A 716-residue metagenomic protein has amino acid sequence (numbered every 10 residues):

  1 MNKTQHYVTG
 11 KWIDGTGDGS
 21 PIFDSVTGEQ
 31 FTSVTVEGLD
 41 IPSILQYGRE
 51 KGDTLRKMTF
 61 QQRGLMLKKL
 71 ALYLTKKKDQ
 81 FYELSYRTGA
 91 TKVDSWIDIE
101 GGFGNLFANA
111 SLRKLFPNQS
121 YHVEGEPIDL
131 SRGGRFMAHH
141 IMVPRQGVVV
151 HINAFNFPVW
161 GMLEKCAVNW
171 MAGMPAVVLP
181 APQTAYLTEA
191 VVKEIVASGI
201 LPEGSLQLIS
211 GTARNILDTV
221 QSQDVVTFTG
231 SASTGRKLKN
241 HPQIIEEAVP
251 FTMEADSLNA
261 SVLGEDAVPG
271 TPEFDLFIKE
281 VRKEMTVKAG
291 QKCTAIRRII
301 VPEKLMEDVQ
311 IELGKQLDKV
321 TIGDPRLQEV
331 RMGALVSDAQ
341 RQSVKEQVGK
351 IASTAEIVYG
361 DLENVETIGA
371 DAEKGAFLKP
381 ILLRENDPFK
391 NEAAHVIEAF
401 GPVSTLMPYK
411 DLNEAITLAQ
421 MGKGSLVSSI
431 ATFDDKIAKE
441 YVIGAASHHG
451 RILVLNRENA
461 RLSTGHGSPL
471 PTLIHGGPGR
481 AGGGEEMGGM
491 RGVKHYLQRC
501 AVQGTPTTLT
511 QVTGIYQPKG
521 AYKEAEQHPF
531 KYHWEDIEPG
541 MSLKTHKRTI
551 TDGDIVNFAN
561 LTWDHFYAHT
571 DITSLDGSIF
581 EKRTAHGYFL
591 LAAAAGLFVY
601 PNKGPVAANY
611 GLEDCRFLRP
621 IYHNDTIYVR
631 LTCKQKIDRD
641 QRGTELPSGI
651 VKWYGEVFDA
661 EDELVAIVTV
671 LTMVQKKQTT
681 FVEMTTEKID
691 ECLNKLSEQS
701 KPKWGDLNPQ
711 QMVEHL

Functional and structural regions predicted by a protein language model:
M1-M137, K319, V336, K345 (+1 more regions): N-terminal Rossmann-like NAD(P)+-binding subdomain of aldehyde/semialdehyde dehydrogenases
V26-S33, L65, I200, S222-V225 (+3 more regions): Conserved C-terminal structural/oligomerization subdomain of aldehyde/semialdehyde dehydrogenase
Q30-E37, K51-K57, L130, V150-H151 (+8 more regions): Short, well-ordered beta-strand elements within core beta-sheets of diverse protein domains
P117-L276, Y409, L462, G484: Rossmann-like NAD(P) dinucleotide-binding subdomain of oxidoreductase/dehydrogenase enzymes
A197, V225, T234-F389, L412-N413 (+4 more regions): ALDH superfamily catalytic-core signature
E524-L612, A666, K677: Hot-dog-fold acyl-thioester-processing enzymes
P529-P539, F617, I621-K677: HotDog/MaoC-like acyl-thioester-processing domains
Q678-L716: Aromatic-glycine hotspot motif
